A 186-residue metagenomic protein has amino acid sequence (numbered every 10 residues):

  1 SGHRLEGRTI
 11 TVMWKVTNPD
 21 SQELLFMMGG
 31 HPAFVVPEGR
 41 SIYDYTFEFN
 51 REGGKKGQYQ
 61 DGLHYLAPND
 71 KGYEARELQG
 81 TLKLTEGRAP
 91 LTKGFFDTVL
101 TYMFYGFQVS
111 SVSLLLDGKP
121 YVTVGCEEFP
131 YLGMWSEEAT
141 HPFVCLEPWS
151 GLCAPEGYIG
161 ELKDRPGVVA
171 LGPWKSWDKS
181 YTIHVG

Functional and structural regions predicted by a protein language model:
S1, V12, M28-G30, Y45 (+3 more regions): Hydrophobic residues positioned within well-ordered beta-strands of beta-sheet architectures
S1-G2, P166-L171: Beta-strand-rich interaction surfaces with strong enrichment in secreted/lumenal proteins
S1-P32: Acidic, contiguous internal or C-terminal segments within carbohydrate-active enzymes that form a structured patch used
T9-T11, V109-S111, K119-Y121, S176-S180: Intrinsic-disorder/low-complexity, polar/charged segments enriched in Ser/Thr/Lys/Arg/Asp/Glu/Gln
W14, V169-G186: Short Pro-Gly-centered flexible turn/kink motifs
E23-L25, A33-V36, R40-C126: Active-site/ligand-binding surface loops and adjacent short beta/alpha elements that line catalytic pockets across
L115-A154: Glycine-rich active-site loops that engage anionic ligands at enzyme catalytic sites
E156-D164: Short, structured beta-strand/loop micro-motifs enriched in basic residues and often containing a Trp
